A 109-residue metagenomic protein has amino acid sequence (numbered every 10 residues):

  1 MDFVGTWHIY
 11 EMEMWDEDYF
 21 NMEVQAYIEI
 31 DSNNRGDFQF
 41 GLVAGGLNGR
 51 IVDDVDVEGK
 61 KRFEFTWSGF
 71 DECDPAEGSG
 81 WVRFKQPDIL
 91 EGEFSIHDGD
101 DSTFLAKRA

Functional and structural regions predicted by a protein language model:
M1-M12, D18, V24-Y27, V57-A109: Beta-sheet ligand-binding and adhesion/scaffold domains
E17-E58, H97: N-terminal glycine/threonine-rich, aromatic-flanked beta-hairpin/loop signature
